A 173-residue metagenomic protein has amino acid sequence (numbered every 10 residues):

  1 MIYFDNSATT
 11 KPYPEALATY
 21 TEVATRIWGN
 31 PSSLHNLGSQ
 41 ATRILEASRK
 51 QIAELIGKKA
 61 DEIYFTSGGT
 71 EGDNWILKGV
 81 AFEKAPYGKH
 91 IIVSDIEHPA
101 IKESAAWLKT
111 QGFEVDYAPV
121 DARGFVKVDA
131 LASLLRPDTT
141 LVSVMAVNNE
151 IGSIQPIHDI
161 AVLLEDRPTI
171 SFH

Functional and structural regions predicted by a protein language model:
M1-H173: Pyridoxal 5′-phosphate
